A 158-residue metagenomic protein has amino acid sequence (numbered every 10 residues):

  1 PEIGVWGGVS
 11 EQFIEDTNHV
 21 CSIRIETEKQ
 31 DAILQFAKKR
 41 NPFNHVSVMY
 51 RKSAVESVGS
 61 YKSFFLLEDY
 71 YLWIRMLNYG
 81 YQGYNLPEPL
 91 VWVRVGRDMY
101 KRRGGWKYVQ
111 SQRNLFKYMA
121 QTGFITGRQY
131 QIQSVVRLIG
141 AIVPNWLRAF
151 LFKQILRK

Functional and structural regions predicted by a protein language model:
P1-C21: Conserved donor NDP-sugar-binding/catalytic core segment of glycosyltransferases
G8-V9, G83-L90: Catalytic beta-strand/loop signature of glycosyltransferases that borders the donor
G8-V9, I23-N41: Short, flexible, basic/aromatic active-site loop/helix in glycosyltransferases
Q12, S53-S57, P89-W92: Short, well-ordered alpha-helical scaffold segment located in the soluble/lumenal catalytic or ligand-binding core
N44-V58: Conserved nucleotide-sugar donor-binding and metal-coordinating catalytic region shared by glycosyltransferases
F65-I74: Acidic donor-binding loop at a coil-to-helix junction in glycosyltransferase catalytic cores that engages
V93, K101-I125: Catalytic core of nucleotide-sugar-dependent glycosyltransferases
R137-K158: Terminal low-complexity segments of carbohydrate-biosynthetic enzymes
